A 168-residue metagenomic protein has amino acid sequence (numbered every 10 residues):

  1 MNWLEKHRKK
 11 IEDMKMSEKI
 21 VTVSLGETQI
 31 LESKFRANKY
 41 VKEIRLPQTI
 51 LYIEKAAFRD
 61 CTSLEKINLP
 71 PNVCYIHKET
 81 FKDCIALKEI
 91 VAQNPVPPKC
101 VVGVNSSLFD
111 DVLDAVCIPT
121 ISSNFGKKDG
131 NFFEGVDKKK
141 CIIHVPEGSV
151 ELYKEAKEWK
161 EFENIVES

Functional and structural regions predicted by a protein language model:
M1-Q29, N38-Y52, T62-Y75, C84-V101 (+3 more regions): Structural signature of tandem-repeat unit edges
F58, F81, K160-F162: General N-terminal targeting signals
N105-S107, D129-E134, E151-E163: Short, aromatic/basic amphipathic alpha-helical patches
